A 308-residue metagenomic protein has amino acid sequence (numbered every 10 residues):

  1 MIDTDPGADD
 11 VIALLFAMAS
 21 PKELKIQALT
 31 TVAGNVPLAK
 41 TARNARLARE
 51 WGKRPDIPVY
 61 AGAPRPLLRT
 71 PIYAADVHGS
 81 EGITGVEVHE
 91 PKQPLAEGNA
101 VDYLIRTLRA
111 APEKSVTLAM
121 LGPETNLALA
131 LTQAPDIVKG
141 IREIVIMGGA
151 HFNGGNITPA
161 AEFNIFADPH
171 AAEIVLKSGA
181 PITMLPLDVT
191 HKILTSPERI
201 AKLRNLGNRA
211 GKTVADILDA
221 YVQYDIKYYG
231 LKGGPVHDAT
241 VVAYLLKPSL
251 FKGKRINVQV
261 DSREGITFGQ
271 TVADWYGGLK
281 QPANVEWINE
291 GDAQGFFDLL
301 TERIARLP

Functional and structural regions predicted by a protein language model:
M1-T4, A8-L47, E81, E87-K192 (+1 more regions): Active-site histidine-anchored catalytic micro-motif
L15-I26, F166-H170, L185-P308: Conformational coupling and interaction surfaces
F16, R49, I57, L67 (+4 more regions): Homeobox/homeodomain signature
V36-K40, L68, A150-G154, Q259-Y276: Short, mixed-charge aromatic SLiMs
A39-A111, S115, A283-G291, G295 (+1 more regions): Metal-dependent C-N hydrolase catalytic cores
V59, V175, V242: A residue-level signal for conserved active-site and pocket-lining positions in enzyme catalytic cores
A63, Y73, G79-G82, P91 (+7 more regions): Glycine-rich, flexible loop/turn motifs
